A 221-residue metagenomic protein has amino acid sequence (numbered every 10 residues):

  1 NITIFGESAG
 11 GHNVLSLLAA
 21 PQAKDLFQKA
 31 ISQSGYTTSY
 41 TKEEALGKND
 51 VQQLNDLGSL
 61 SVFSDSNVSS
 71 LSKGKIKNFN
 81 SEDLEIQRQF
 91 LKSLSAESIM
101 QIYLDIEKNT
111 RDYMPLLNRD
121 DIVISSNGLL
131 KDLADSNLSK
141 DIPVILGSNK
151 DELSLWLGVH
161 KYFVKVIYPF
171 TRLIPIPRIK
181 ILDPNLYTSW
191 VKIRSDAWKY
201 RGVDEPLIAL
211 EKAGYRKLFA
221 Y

Functional and structural regions predicted by a protein language model:
N1-S8: Alpha/beta-hydrolase fold nucleophile elbow
I4, V144-L146, A220: Structural beta-sheet core signal
G10-V14: Catalytic nucleophile loop
S16, K24, K29, Q33-V166 (+1 more regions): Substrate-access "cap/lid" subdomains that shape and gate the entrance to catalytic or ligand-binding pockets
Q22-D25, Y215: Residue-level recognition of short, well-ordered coil/turn positions that link secondary-structure elements
K161-S189: A solvent-exposed, charged loop/short amphipathic helix patch at secondary-structure junctions
A213-Y221: Conserved beta-loop-beta element that borders a ligand/cofactor-binding pocket
